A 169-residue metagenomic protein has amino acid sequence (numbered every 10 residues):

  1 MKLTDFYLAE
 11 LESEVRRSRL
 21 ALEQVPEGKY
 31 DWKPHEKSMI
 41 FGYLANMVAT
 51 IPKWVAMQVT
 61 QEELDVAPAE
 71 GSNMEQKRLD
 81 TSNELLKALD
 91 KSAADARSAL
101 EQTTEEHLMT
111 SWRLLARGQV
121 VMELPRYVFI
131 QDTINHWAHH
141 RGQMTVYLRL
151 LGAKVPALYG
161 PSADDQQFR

Functional and structural regions predicted by a protein language model:
M1-A9: Short, charged, low-complexity loops and linkers
K2-L3, P26, I40, T81 (+2 more regions): Helix N-cap and loop-to-helix transition residues
L8-E23, K29-M74, L114-R169: Short, contiguous alpha-helical
M57, L64-T104: Helix-adjacent hinge/juxtasegments
Q102-G118: Acidic catalytic patch
